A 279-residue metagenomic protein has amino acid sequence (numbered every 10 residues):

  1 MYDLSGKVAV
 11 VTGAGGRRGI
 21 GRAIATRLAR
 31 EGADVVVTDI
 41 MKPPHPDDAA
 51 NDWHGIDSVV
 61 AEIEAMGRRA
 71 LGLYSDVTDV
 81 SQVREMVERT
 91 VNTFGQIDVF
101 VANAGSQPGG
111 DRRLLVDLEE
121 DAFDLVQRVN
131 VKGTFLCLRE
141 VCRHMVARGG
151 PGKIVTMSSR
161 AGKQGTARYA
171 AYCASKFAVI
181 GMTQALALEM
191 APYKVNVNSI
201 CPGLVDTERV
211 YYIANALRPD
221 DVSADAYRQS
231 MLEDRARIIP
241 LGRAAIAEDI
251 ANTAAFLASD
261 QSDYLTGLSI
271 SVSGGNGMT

Functional and structural regions predicted by a protein language model:
Y2-V37: Canonical Rossmann dinucleotide-binding motif of NAD(H)/NADP(H)-dependent dehydrogenases/reductases, specifically
A49-D57, R84, S106-D124, R143 (+3 more regions): Conserved mid-core segment of classical short-chain dehydrogenase/reductases
E88, V129-R148, A187-L188, P192 (+1 more regions): Amphipathic alpha-helical dimer-interface segment in Rossmann-like NAD(P)H-dependent oxidoreductases
R112, Q164, R237, L241-R243 (+2 more regions): Short C-terminal tail/terminal secondary-structure segment of NAD(P)H-dependent dehydrogenase/reductase domains
V116-F135, V155, V179: Catalytic Tyr-X3-Lys loop
L138, S175, T183: Active-site helix of classical SDR
S159: Residue(s) in the substrate-gating loop at a strand-loop-helix junction that position the organic substrate next
A191, N196, L265-G267: Short, small/polar-rich loop/turn modules that mediate ligand/substrate recognition or access, typified
